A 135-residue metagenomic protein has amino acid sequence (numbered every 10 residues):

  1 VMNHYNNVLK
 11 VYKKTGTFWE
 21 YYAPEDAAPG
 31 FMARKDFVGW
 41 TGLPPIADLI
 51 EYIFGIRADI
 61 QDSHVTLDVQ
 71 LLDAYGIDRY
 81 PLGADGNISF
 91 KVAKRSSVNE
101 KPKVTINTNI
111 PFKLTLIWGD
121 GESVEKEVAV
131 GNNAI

Functional and structural regions predicted by a protein language model:
V1-I135: Non-catalytic C-terminal accessory modules of carbohydrate-active enzymes
